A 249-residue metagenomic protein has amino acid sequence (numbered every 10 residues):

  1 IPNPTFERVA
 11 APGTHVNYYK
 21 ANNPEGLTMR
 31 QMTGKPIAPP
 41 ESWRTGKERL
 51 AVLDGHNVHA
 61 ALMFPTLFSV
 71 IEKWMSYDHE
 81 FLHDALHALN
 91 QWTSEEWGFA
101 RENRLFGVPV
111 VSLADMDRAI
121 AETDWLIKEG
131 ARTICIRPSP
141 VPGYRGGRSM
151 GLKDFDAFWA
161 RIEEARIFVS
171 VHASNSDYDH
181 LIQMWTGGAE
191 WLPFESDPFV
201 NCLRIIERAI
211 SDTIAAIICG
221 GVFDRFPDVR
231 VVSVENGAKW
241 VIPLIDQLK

Functional and structural regions predicted by a protein language model:
I1-K249: Helix-coil boundary/capping segments in enzymes
